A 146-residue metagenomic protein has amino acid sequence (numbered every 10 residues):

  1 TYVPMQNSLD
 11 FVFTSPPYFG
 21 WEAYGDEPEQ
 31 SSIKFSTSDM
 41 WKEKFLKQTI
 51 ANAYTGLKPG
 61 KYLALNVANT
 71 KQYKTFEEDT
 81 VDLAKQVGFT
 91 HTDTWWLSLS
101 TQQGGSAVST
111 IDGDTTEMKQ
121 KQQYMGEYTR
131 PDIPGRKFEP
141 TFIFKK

Functional and structural regions predicted by a protein language model:
T1-K146: Class I S-adenosyl-L-methionine-dependent methyltransferase catalytic core
